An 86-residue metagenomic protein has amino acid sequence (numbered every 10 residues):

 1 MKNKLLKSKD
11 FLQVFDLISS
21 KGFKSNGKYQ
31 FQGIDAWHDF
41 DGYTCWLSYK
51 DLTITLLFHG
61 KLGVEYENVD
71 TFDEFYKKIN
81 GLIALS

Functional and structural regions predicted by a protein language model:
M1-H38: Negatively charged, low-complexity tracts enriched in Asp/Glu with abundant Ser/Thr
D10, K24, T44, S48-K50 (+2 more regions): Residue-level signal for functionally critical sites in structured catalytic/ligand-binding pockets
I34-S48: Short, structured protein-protein interaction patches enriched in aromatics and acidic/basic residues, typified by
Y49-E74: Intrinsically disordered, low-complexity regulatory segments enriched in Ser/Thr/Pro and charged residues
D70-S86: Mixed-charge, Lys/Arg-enriched low-complexity segments
